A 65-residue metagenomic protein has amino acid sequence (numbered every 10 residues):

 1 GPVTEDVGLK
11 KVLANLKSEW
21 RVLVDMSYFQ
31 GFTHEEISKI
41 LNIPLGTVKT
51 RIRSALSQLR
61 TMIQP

Functional and structural regions predicted by a protein language model:
G1-A14: Acidic, proline/glycine-rich intrinsically disordered inter-domain spacer in sigma factors
L13-A14, Y28, R60: Short, locally clustered residues in the helix-turn-helix/winged-helix DNA-binding domain
E19-W20: The N-cap/first-turn positions of alpha helices within or immediately adjacent to helix-turn-helix DNA-binding domains
L23-S27: A short pre-motif secondary-structure segment
L41-P65: DNA-recognition helix of helix-turn-helix
